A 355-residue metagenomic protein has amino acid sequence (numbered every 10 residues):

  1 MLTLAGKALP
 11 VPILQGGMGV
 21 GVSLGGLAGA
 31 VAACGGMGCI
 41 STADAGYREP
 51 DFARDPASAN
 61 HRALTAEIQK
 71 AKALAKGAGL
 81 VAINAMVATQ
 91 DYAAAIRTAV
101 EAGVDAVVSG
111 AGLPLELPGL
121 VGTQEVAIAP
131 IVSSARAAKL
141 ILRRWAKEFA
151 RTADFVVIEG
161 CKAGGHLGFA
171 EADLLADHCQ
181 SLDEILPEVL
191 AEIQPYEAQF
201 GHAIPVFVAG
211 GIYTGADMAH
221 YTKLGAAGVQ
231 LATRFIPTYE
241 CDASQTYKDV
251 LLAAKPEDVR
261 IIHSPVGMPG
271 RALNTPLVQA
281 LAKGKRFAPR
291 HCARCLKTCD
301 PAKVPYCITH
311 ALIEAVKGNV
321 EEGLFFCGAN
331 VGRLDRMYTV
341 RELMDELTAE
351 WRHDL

Functional and structural regions predicted by a protein language model:
M1-Q199: Active-site entrance/lid segments in N-terminal catalytic domains of soluble metabolic enzymes
L14, A163-F207, Y213-L355: Conserved active-site-proximal phosphate/metal-binding subdomains
V22, I212-Y213: Residue-level detector of alpha-helix initiation sites
